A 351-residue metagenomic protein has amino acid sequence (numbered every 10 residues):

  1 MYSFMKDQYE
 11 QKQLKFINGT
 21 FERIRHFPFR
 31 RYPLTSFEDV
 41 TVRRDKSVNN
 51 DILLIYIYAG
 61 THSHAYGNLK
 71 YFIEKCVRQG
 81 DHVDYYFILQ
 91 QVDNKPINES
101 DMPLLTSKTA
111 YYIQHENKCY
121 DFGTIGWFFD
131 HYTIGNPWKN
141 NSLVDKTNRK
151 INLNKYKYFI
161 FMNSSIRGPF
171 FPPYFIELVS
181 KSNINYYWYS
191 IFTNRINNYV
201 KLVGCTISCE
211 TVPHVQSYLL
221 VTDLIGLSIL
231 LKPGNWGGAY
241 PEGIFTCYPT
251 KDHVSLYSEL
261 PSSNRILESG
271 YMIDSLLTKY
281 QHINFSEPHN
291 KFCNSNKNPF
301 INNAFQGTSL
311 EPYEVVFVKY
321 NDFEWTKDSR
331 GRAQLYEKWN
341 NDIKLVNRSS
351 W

Functional and structural regions predicted by a protein language model:
Y2-W351: ER/Golgi luminal nucleotide-sugar-dependent glycosyltransferases, focusing on the catalytic module
